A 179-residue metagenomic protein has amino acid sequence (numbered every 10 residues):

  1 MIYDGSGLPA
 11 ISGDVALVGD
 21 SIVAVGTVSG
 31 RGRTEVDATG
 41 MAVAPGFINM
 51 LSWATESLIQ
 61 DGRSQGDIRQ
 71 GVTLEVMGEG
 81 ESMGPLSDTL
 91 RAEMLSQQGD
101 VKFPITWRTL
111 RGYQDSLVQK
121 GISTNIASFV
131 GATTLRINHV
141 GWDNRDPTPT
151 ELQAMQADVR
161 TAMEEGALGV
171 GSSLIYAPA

Functional and structural regions predicted by a protein language model:
M1-G46, D61: Histidine-rich, glycine-flanked metal-binding segment
G5, G26, G30, G78 (+2 more regions): Glycine-centered flexibility motif
S21, T134-L135, Y176: Short, internal active-site loops enriched in acidic
M41-V43, F47-I48, L58-G169: Divalent-metal coordination cores built from histidine and acidic residues
A54-T55: Short active-site segment of divalent metal-dependent hydrolases/proteases that encodes the spacing between
E165-A179: Active-site core of metal-dependent hydrolases
